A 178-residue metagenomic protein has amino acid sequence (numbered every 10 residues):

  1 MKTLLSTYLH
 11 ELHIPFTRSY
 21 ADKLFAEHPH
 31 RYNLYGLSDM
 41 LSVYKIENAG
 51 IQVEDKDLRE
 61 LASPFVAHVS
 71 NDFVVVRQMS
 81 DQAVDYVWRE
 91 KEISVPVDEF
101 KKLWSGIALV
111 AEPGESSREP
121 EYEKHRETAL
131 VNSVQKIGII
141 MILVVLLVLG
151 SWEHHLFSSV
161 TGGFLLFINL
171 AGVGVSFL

Functional and structural regions predicted by a protein language model:
M1-K2, H30-E60: Contiguous, structured surface segment used for ligand recognition
M1-L12, T17-R18, D22-Y32, R59-H154: Noncatalytic regulatory segments and standalone regulatory/sensor domains
T7-Y8, M40, F167: Residues within well-ordered alpha helices
I139-L178: Membrane-interfacial helix-loop segments of redox and metal-homeostasis proteins, especially TM-loop-TM junctions
